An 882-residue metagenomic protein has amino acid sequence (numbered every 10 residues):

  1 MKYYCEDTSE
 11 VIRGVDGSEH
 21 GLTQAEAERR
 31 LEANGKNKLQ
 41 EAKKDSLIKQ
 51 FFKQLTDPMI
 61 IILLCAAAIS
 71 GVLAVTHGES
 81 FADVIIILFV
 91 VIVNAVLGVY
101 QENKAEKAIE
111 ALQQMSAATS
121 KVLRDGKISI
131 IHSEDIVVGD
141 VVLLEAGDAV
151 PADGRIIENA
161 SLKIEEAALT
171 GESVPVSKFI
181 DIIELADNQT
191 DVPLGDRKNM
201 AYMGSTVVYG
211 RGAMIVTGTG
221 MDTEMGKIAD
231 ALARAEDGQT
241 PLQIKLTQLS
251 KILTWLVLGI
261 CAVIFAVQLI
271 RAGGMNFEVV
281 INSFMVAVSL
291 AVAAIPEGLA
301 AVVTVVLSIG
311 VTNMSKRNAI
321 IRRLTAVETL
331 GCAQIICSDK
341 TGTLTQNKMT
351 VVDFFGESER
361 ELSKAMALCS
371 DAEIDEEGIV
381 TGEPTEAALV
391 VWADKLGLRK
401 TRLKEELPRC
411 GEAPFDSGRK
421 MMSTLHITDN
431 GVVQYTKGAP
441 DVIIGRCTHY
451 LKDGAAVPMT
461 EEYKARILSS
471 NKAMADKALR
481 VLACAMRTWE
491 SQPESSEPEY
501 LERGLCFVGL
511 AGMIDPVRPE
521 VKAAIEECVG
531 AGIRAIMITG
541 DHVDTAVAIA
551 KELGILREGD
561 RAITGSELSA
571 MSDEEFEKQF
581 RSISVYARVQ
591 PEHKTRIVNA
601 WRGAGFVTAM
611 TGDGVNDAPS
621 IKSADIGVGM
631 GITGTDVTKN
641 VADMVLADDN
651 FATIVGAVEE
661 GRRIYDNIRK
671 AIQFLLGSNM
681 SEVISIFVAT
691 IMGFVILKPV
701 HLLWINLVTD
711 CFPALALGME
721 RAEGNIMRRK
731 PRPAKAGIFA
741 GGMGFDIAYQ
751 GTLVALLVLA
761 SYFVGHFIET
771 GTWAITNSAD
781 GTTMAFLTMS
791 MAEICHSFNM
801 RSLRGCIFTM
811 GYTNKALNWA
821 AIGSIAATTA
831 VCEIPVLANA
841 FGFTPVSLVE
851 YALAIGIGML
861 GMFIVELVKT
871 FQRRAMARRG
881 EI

Functional and structural regions predicted by a protein language model:
M1-P731, A736-F739, T752, G771 (+2 more regions): Conserved cytosolic headpiece of P-type ATPases
L144-A146, G765, S790: Short N-terminal signal/transit or membrane-insertion segments and the immediately adjacent low-complexity/disordered
I264, A755-F763: Transmembrane alpha-helix/helix-exit interface in multi-pass inner-membrane proteins
S681-E682, D746-V758: Core segments of transmembrane alpha-helices that mediate helix-helix packing or line hydrophobic substrate/ligand
T709, T782-S797: Generic alpha-helical transmembrane segments
M800: A C-terminal functional module that forms or caps the active site or interfaces directly with catalytic machinery
